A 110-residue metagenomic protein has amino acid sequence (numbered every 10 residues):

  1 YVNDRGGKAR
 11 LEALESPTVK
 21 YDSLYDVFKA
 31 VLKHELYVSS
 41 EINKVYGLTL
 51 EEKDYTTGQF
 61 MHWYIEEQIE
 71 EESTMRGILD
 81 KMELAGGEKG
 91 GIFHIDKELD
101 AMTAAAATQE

Functional and structural regions predicted by a protein language model:
Y1-E110: Iron-associated oxidoreductase/ferritin-like identity signal
